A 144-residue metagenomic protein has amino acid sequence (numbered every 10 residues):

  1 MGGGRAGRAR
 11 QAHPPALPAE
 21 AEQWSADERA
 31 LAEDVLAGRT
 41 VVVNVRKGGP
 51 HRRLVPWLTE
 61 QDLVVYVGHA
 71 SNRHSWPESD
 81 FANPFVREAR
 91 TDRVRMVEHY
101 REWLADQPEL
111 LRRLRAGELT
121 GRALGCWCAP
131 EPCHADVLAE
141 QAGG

Functional and structural regions predicted by a protein language model:
G3-G144: Catalytic phosphate/metal-binding cores of nucleic-acid and nucleotide-processing enzymes, i.e., regions that mediate
